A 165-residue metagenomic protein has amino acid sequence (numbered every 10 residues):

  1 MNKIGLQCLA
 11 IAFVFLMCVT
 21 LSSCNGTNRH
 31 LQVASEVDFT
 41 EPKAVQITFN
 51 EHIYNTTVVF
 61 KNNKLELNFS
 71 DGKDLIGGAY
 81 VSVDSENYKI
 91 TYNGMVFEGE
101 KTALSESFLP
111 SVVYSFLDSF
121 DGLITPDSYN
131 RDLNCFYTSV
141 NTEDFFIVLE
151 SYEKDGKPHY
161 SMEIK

Functional and structural regions predicted by a protein language model:
M1-I11: Bacterial N-terminal signal peptides that target proteins for export
V19-S23: C-terminal motif of bacterial Sec signal peptides marking the signal peptidase cleavage site
N25-N28: Bacterial signal peptide processing site
H30-T40, V45, I90-F145: Flexible, processing/modification-adjacent segments and terminal tails in exported/periplasmic/extracellular proteins
T48-V59: Short, solvent-exposed loop/hinge segments that bridge or flank secondary-structure elements
V58-F116: An acidic-aromatic
N63-D74, A79-V81, N93, D118-K165: Gly/Pro-enriched, hydrophobic low-complexity segments that function as extracytoplasmic propeptides/linkers
